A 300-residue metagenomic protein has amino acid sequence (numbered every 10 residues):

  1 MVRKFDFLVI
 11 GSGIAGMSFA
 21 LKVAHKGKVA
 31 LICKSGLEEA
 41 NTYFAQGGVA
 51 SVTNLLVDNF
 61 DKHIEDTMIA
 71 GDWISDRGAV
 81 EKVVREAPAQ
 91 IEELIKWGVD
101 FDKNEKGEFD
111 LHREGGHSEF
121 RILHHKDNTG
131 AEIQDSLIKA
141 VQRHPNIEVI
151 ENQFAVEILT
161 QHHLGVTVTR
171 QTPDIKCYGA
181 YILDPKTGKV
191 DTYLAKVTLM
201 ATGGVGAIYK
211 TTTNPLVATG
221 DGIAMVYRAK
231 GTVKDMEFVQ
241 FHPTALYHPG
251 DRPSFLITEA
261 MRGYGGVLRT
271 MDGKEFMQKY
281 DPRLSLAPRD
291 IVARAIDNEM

Functional and structural regions predicted by a protein language model:
M1-F7, H25-G27, I175, P185 (+1 more regions): Extreme N-terminal leader/targeting segments of oxidoreductases
F7-L31: N-terminal Rossmann-like FAD-binding beta1-loop-alpha1 element of flavoenzymes
V9, G13-I14, G36, N128 (+1 more regions): Residue-level detector of alpha-helix initiation sites
A24-Q46, L56: Glycine-rich FAD pyrophosphate-binding loop
S51-V83: Glycine-rich active-site loop/strand segments that organize a redox cofactor
A70-D110: Rossmann-like flavin
I95-K189, L194, A201, A245-H248: Conserved redox-cofactor binding core of oxidoreductases
M225, G231-M300: An anion/pyrophosphate-binding glycine-rich loop and adjacent beta-alpha core in soluble alpha-beta enzymes
